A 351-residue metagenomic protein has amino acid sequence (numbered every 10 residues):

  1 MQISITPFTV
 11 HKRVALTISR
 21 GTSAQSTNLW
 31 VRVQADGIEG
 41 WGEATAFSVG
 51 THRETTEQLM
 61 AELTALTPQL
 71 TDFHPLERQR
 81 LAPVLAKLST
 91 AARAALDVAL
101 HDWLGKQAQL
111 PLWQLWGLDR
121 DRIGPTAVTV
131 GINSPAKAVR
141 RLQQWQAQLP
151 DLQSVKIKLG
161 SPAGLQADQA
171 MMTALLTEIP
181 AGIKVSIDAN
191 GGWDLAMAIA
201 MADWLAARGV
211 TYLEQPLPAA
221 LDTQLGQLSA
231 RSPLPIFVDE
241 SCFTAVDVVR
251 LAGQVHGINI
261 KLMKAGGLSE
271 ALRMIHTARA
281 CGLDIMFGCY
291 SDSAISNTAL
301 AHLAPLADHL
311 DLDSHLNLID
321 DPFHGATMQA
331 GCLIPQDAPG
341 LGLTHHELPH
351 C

Functional and structural regions predicted by a protein language model:
M1-K12, S23, Y290-C351: Flexible C-terminal active-site loop/helix
M1-P7, I18-A24, K106, L110-I123 (+1 more regions): N-terminal amphipathic alpha-helix/helix-capping segment at the start of soluble metabolic enzymes
M1-W41, T45-G50, I319: Structured beta-strand/loop patches that form or line metal/cofactor-binding pockets in enzymes
I5, V33-Q107: Metal- or metallocofactor-binding catalytic centers and their adjacent structured scaffolds across diverse enzyme
V31, G37, L96, Q109 (+6 more regions): Conserved, mostly hydrophobic/aromatic
L104-G105, L205, S229, A278: A generic structural signal for well-ordered alpha-helical segments
Q114-S232: Metal-dependent enolase-superfamily TIM-barrel catalytic cores that perform enediolate-based chemistry
A220-D313: Catalytic alpha/beta core domains of metabolic enzymes, predominantly
